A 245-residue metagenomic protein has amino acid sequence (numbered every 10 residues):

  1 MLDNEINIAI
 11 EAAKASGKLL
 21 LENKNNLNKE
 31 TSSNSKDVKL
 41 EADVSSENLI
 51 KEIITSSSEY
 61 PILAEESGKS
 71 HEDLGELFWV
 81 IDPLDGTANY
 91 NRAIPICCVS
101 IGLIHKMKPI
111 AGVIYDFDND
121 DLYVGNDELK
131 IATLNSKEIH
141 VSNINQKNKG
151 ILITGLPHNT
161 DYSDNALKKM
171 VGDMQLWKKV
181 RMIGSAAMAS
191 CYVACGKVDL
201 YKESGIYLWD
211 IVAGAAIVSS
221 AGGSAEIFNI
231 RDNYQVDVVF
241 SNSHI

Functional and structural regions predicted by a protein language model:
M1-L84, I230: N-terminal subdomain of lithium-sensitive/metallo-dependent phosphomonoesterases centered on the IMPase/IPPase/PAP
S16, L20, D43, I54 (+7 more regions): Residue-level signal for inorganic ion chemistry
D43, E65-E66, D82-D85, N89 (+3 more regions): Acidic active-site catalytic centers that drive phospho-/nucleotidyl reactions and related ester hydrolyses
D73-I131: DPxDG-like acidic metal-binding loop motif
T133-E138: A structural micro-motif at secondary-structure boundaries
H140-I245: An extended, acidic
